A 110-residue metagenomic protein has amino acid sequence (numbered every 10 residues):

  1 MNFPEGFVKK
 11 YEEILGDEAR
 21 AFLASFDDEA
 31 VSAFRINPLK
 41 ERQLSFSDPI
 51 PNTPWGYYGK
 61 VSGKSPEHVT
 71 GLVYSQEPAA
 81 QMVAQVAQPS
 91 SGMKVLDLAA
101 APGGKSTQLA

Functional and structural regions predicted by a protein language model:
M1-Q108: Glycine-rich nucleotide cofactor-binding entry segment
